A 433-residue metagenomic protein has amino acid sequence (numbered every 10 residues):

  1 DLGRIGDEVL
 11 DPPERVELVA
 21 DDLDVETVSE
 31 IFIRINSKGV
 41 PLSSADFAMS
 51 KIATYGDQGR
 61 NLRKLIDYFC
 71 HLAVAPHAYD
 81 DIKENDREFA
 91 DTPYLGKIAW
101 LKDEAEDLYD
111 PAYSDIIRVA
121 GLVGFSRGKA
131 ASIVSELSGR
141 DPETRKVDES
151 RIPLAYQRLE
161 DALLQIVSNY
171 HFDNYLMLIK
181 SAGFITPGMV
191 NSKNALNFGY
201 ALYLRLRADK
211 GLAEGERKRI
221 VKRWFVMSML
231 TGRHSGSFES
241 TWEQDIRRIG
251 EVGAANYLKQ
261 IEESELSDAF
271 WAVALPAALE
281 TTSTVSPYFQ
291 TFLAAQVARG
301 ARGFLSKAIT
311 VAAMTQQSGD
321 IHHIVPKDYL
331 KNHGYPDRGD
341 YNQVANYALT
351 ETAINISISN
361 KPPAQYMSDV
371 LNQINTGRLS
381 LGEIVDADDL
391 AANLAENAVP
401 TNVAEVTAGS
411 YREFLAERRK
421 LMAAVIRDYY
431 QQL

Functional and structural regions predicted by a protein language model:
D1-D115, T186-V190, N355, A404-A408 (+1 more regions): Basic- and aromatic-enriched surface patches that contact anionic nucleotides/nucleic acids
G3-E30, K97-W100, I166-P187, N194-N197 (+3 more regions): Short amphipathic alpha-helical segments and their helix-coil junctions
E30-S37, D115-F125, N194-R205, K222-L230 (+1 more regions): Short, hydrophobic/amphipathic alpha-helical patches that form generic packing surfaces within helical domains
V119-L206: Structured, charged N-terminal subsegments at the starts of enzyme catalytic cores and at intra-chain domain/subunit
M229-I321, Y329: Intrinsically disordered, low-complexity N-proximal targeting/linker segments that flank membranes
V311-N346, P362: Histidine-centered nuclease catalytic patch
Y341-N375: Short Cys/His-centered divalent metal-binding micro-motifs
R378-L433: C-terminal, well-folded lobe of enzymatic/effector domains
